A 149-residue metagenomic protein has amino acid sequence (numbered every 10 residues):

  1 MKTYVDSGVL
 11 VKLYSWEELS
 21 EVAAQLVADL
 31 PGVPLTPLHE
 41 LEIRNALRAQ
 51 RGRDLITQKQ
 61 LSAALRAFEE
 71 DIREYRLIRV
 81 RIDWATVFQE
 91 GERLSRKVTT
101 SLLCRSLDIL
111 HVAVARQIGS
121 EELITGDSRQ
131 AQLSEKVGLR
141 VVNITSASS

Functional and structural regions predicted by a protein language model:
M1-A63, V137, S146-S148: Short, well-structured N-terminal submotif of metal-dependent ribonuclease cores
K2, E70-I72, A113-S149: Acidic, PIN/NYN-like endoribonuclease modules and their adjacent C-terminal/linker elements
E17-A24, E42-N45, L65-I72, A85-G91 (+1 more regions): Short amphipathic alpha-helical segments, especially helix-boundary/capping motifs
A28-P31, R48, G52, R73 (+3 more regions): A broad detector of the eukaryotic-type serine/threonine protein kinase catalytic domain
G32, Q58, A63-E70, E74-L77 (+5 more regions): Anionic, Ser/Thr-rich low-complexity intrinsically disordered regions
P34, V80-R81, V142: General small-molecule cofactor/ligand-binding pocket signal
L77-S128, Q132: Active-site neighborhoods of divalent-metal-dependent phosphate/nucleic-acid chemistry enzymes
